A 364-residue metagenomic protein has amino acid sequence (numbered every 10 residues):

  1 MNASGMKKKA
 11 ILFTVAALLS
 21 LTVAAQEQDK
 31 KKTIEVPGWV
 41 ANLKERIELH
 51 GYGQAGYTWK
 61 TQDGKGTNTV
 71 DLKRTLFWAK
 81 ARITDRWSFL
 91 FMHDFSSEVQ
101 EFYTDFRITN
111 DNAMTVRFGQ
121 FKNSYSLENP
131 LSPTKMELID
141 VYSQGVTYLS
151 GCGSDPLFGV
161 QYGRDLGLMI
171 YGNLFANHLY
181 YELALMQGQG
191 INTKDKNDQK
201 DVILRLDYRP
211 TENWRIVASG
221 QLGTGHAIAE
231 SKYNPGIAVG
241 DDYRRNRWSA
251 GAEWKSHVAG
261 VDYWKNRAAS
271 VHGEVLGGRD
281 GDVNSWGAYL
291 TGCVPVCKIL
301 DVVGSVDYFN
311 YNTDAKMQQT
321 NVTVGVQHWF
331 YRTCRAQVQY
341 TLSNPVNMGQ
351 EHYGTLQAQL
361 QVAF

Functional and structural regions predicted by a protein language model:
M1-K31: Cleavable N-terminal export/targeting peptides
V36-G188, D198-I203, D207-I216, G220-L222 (+2 more regions): Outer membrane beta-barrel
G56-Q62, R86, D94, D111 (+7 more regions): Sequence/structural signature of outer-membrane beta-barrel proteins
K65-D71, F158-V160, K194-Q199, A238-N246 (+3 more regions): Replace "Gram-negative outer membrane beta-barrel proteins" with "bacterial and organellar outer membrane beta-barrel
E101, D165-G167, D201-I203, R245-S249 (+3 more regions): Short hydrophobic/aromatic beta-strand or adjacent loop that forms the aromatic wall/cage of a ligand/substrate-binding
L206, H328, T333, H352-F364: Outer-membrane beta-barrel "beta-signal"
R209-N312: Detector for outer-membrane/organellar transmembrane beta-barrel domains, recognizing the amphipathic beta-strand
C293, I299-Y331, Q337, T341: Outer membrane beta-barrel transmembrane domains
